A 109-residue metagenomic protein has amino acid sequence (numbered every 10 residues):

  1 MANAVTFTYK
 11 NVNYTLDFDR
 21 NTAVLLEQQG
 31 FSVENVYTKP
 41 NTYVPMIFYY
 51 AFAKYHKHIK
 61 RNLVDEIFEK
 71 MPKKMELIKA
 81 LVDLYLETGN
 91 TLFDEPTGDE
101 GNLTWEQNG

Functional and structural regions predicted by a protein language model:
M1-T8, A23-V24, F31-T38, H58-G109: Charged interaction scaffolds used for protein-protein
Y14-L16: Short, isolated positions in well-ordered beta-strands
D19: Residue-level signal for threonine
Y43-K54, K79-L86: Short, hydrophobic/amphipathic alpha-helical patches that form generic packing surfaces within helical domains
